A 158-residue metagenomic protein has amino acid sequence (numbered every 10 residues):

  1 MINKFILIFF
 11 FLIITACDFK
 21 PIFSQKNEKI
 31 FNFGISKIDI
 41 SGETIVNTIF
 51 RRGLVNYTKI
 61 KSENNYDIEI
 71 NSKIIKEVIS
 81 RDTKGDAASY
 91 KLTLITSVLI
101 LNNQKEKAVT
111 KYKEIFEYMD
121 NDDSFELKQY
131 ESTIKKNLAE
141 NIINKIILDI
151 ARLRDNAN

Functional and structural regions predicted by a protein language model:
I2-F10: Sec-dependent signal peptide recognition, specifically the positively charged N-region followed immediately by
I13-A16: C-terminal motif of bacterial Sec signal peptides marking the signal peptidase cleavage site
D18-K20: Bacterial signal peptide processing site
N27-I45: Post-signal peptide N-terminal segment of mature Sec-exported envelope proteins
D39-D67: Post-signal-peptide N-terminal segment of Sec-exported extracytoplasmic proteins
V55, K59, I143, I147-D155: Sec-exported extracytoplasmic/periplasmic mature domains
K61-K136, E140, N144: Surface-exposed short loop/turn segments
